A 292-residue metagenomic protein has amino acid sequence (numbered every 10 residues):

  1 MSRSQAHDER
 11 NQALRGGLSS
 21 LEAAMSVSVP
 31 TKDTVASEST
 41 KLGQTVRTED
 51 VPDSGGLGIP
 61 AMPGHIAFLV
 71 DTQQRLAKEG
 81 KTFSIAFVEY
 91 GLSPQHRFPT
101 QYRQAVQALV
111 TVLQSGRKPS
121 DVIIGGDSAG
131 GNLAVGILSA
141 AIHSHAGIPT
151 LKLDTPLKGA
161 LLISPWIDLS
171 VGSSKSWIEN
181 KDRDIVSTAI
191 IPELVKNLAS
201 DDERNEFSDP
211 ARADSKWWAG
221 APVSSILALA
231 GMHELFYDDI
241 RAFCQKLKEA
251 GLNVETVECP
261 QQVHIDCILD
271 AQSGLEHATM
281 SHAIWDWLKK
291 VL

Functional and structural regions predicted by a protein language model:
M1-V51: A glycine/proline-hinged amphipathic helix-loop "lid/cap" segment that gates access to hydrophobic ligand pockets
G43, P52-L292: Alpha/beta-hydrolase superfamily serine-hydrolase fold, recognizing
